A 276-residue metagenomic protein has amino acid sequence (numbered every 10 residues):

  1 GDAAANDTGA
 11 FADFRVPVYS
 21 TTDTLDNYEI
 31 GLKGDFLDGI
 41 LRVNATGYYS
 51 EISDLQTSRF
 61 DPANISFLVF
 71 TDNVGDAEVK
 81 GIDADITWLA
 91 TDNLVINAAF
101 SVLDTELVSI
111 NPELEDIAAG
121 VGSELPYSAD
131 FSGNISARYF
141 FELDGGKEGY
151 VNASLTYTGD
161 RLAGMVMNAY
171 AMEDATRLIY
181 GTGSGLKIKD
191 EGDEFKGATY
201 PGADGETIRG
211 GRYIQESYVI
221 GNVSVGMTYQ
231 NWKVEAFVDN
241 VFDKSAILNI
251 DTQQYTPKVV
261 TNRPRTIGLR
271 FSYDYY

Functional and structural regions predicted by a protein language model:
G1-D13, L55-A63, L103, V108-I117 (+2 more regions): Outer-membrane beta-barrel translocator domains and adjoining extracellular loop/strand segments of Gram-negative
A4, Y19-K80, L89, S101 (+1 more regions): Membrane-embedded beta-barrel scaffold of Gram-negative outer-membrane proteins
D13-Y19, L68-N73, D116-L125, I208-G211 (+1 more regions): Extracellular loop and loop/strand-boundary signature of outer-membrane beta-barrel proteins
V16, D26-I30, K80-A84, F131-I135 (+2 more regions): Hydrophobic, lipid-facing positions within transmembrane beta-strands of outer-membrane proteins
T21-T24, V74-K80, L125-S132, Y213-V219 (+1 more regions): Short sequence motifs at beta-strands and strand-loop junctions characteristic of Gram-negative outer-membrane
D38-V43, N93-I96, D144-G146, N231-A236: Repeated loop/turn-to-beta-strand initiation elements of outer-membrane beta-barrel proteins
Y49-E51, D72-V166, R270-D274: Gram-negative outer-membrane beta-barrel transporters
T156-T176, G181-G183, F195-P201, G226-Y276: C-terminal beta-signal and adjacent terminal beta-strands/loops of Gram-negative outer-membrane beta-barrel proteins
